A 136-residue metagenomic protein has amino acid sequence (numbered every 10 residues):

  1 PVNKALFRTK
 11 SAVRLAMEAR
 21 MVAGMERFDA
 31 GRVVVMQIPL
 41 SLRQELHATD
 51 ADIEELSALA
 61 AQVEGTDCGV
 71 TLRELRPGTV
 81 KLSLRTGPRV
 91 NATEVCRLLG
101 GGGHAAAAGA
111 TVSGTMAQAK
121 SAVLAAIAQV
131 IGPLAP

Functional and structural regions predicted by a protein language model:
P1-L98, G103-P136: Hydrophobic helix-and-loop "lid/oligomerization" segment in the mid-to-C-terminal part of catalytic domains
